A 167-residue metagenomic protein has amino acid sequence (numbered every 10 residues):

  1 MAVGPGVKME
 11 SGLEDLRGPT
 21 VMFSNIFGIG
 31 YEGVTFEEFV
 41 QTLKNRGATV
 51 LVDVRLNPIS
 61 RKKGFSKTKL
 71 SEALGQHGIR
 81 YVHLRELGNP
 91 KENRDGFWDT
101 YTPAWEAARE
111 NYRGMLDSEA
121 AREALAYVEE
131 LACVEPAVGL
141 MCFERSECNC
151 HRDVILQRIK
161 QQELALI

Functional and structural regions predicted by a protein language model:
A2-G4, L16: Compositionally biased, low-complexity intrinsically disordered regions
E10-I167: Residues lining hydrophobic/aromatic ligand-binding pockets adjacent to catalytic sites
